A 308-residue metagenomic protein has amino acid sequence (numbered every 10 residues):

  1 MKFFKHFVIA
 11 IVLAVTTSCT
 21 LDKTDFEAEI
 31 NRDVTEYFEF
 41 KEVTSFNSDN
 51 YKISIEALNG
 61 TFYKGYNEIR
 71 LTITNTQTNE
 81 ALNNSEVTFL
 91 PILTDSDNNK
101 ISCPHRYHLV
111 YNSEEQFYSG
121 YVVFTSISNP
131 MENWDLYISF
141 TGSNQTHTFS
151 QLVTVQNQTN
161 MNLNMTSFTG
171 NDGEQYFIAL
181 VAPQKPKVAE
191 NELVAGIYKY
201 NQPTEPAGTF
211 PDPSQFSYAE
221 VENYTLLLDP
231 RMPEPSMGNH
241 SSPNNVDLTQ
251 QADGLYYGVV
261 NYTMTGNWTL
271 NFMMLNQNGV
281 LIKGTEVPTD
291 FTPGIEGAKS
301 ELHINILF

Functional and structural regions predicted by a protein language model:
V15-S18: C-terminal motif of bacterial Sec signal peptides marking the signal peptidase cleavage site
T20-K100, R106: Acidic/polar, low-complexity intrinsically disordered N-terminal segments immediately downstream of a Sec signal
K64-Q77, A189-D212: Beta-strand-rich structural segments
T78, N129, F140-T148, N267 (+1 more regions): Short acidic/polar inter-strand loop motif in beta-rich domains
F89-P104, A219-V246: Short amphipathic beta-strand segments in non-cytosolic proteins
V110-V123, E132, T249-V259: Aromatic sugar-binding surface patches on proteins that engage polysaccharides or sugar-phosphate polymers
V123-P130, N261-N267, L307: Short, surface-exposed loop/turn segments at beta-strand-coil junctions that are enriched for proline with nearby
I127-V194: Surface-exposed beta-loop interaction hotspot
